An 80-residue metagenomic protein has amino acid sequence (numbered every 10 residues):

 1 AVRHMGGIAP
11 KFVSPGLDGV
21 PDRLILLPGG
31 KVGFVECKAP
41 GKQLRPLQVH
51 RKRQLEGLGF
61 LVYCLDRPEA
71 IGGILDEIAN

Functional and structural regions predicted by a protein language model:
A1-N80: Catalytic phosphate/metal-binding cores of nucleic-acid and nucleotide-processing enzymes, i.e., regions that mediate
